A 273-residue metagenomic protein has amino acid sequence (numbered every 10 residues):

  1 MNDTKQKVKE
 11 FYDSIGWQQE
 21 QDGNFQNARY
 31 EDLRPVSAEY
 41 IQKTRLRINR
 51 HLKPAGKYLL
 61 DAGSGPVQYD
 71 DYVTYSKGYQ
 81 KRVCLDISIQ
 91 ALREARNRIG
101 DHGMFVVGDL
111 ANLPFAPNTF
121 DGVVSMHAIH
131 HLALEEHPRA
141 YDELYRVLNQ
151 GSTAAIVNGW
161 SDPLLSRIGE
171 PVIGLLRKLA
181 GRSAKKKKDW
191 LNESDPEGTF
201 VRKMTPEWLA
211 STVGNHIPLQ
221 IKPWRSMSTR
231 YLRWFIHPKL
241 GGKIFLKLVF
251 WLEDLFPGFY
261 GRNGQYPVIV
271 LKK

Functional and structural regions predicted by a protein language model:
M1-K53, Q68-Y72: Conserved class I S-adenosyl-L-methionine
L60, G65-N112: Class I SAM-dependent methyltransferase SAM/SAH-binding core
V124: A conserved beta-strand element that flanks and buttresses the S-adenosyl-L-methionine
H127-A128: Short catalytic micro-motifs in class I SAM-dependent methyltransferases
P138-Q150: A short glycine-rich, Lys/Arg-flanked "PGG" loop and its adjoining helix->strand segment in the class I
A155-R182: Conserved class I S-adenosyl-L-methionine
E197-H216: Short alpha-helix
E207, I221-K273: A C-terminal cap/extension of S-adenosyl-L-methionine-dependent methyltransferases that defines the acceptor-substrate
